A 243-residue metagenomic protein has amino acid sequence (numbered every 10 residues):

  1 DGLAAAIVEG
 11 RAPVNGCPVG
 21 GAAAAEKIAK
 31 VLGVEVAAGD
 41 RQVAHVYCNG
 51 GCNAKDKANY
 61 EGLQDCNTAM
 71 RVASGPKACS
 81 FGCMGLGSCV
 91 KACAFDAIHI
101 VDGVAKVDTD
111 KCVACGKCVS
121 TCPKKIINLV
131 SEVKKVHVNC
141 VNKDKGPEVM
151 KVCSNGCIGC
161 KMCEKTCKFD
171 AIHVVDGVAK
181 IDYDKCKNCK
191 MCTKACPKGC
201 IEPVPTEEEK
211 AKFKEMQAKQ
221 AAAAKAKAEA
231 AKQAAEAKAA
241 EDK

Functional and structural regions predicted by a protein language model:
D1-C160, E164-T166, D170, A195 (+2 more regions): Ferredoxin-type iron-sulfur electron-transfer modules and their immediate structural context
K145, V174, V178: Cys/His-clustered metal-coordination modules, chiefly Zn-binding fingers
I181: Active-site substrate-recognition segment that forms the wall of the catalytic cavity or substrate channel
